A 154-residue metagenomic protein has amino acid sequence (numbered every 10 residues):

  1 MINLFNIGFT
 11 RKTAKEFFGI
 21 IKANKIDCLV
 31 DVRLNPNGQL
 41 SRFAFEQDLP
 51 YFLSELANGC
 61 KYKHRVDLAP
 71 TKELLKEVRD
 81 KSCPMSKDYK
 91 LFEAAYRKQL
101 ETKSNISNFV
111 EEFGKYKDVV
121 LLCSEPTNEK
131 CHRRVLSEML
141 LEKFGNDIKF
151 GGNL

Functional and structural regions predicted by a protein language model:
M1-L154: Residues lining hydrophobic/aromatic ligand-binding pockets adjacent to catalytic sites
